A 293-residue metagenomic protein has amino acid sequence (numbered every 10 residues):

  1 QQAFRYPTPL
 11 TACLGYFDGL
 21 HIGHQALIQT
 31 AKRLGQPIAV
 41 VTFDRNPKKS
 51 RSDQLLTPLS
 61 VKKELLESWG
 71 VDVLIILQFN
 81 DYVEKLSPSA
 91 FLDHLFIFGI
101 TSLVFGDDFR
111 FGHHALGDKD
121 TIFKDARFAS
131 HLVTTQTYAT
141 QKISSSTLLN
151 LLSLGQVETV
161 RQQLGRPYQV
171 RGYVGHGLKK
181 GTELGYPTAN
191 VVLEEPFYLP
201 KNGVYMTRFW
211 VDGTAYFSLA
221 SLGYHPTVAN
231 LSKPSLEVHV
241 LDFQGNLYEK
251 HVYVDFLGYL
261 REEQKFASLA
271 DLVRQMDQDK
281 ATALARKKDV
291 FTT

Functional and structural regions predicted by a protein language model:
Q1-A3, I75: Short acidic-hydrophobic, aromatic-tinged amphipathic segments that line or gate anion-handling sites
A3-L59, E64: N-terminal catalytic cores of NTP/NDP-binding nucleotidyl/phosphoryl-transfer enzymes
H21, L66, L103, V160 (+2 more regions): Residue-level signal for inorganic ion chemistry
A26, V61, T159-R166, D271-T282: A non-catalytic, amphipathic alpha-helix used as a structural packing/dimerization or gating element in enzyme scaffolds
A39, S102-V104, H131, H239 (+1 more regions): A structural signal for isolated positions on well-ordered beta-strands in alpha/beta enzyme cores
P47-F128: N-terminal Rossmann-like or analogous alpha/beta NTP/dinucleotide-binding catalytic cores that position adenine
A129-S221: Glycine-rich, Lys/Arg-enriched anion-binding loops that position phosphate/diphosphate groups for phosphoryl
L178-T293: Phosphate/ribose-recognition catalytic cores of enzymes acting on nucleotide-derived substrates
